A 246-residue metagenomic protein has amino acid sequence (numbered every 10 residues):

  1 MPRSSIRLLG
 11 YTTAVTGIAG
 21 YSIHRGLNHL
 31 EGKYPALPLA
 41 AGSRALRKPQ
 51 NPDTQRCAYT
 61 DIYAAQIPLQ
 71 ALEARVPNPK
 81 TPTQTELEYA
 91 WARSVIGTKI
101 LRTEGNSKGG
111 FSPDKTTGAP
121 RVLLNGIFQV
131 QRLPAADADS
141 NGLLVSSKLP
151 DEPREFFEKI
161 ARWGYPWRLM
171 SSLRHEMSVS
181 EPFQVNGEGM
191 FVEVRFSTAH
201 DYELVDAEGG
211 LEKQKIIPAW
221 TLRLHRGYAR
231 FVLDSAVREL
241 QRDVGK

Functional and structural regions predicted by a protein language model:
M1, V185-E193, R242-K246: Cytosol/nucleoplasm-facing, intrinsically disordered, low-complexity tails of endomembrane-system membrane proteins
P2-E31: Terminal signal-anchor or tail-anchor transmembrane helices that tether membrane-associated enzymes to cellular
I23-P134: Hydrophobic ligand-binding cavity/cleft-lining segments
A64, L144, E193-S197: Beta-strand secondary-structure signal
L69, L149, T198-Y202: Short, flexible loop/turn elements at secondary-structure junctions
I127-V185: Hydrophobic-ligand binding "helix-grip"
P166-A219: Beta-strand/loop substructures that line and gate deep hydrophobic ligand-binding cavities in soluble
K213-K246: A conserved amphipathic terminal alpha-helix motif
